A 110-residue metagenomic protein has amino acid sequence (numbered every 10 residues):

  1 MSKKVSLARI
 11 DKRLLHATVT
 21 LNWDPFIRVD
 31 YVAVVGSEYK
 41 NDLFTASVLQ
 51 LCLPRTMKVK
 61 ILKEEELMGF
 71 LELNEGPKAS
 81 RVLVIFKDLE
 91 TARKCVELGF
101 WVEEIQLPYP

Functional and structural regions predicted by a protein language model:
S2-K3, Y31, N74: Generic signal for short, ordered secondary-structure residues within or immediately flanking folded domains
S2-L7, K12-L15, V19-F26, Y39-N41 (+6 more regions): N-terminal intrinsically disordered, cationic/polar leader segments that include organellar targeting peptides
L7-A8, V32-V34, V84: Short hydrophobic beta-strand segments
D30-Y31, E104: Residues at the starts of beta-strands that form the adenosine-phosphate
Y31-V35, V59-I61: Short hydrophobic alpha-helical runs that function as membrane-insertion/retention elements
P54-K94: Helix-adjacent hinge/juxtasegments
K87-P110: Long, charge-patterned amphipathic alpha-helical coiled-coil/hairpin "stalk" segments used as oligomerization
